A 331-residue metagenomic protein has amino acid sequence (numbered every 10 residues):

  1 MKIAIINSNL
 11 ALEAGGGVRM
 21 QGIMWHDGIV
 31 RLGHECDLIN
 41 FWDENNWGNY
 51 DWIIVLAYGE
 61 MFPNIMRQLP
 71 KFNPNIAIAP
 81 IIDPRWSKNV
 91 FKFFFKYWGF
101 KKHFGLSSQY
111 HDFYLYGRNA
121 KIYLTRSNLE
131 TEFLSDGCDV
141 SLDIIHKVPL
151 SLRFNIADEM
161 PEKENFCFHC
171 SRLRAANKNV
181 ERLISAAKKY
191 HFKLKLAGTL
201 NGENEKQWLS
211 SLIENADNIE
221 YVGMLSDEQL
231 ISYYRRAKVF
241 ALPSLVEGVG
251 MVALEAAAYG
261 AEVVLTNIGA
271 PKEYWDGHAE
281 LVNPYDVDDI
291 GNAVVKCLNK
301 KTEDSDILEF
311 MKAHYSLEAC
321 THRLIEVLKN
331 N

Functional and structural regions predicted by a protein language model:
G17, N299-N330: A charged, aromatic-enriched C-terminal amphipathic alpha-helix characteristic of glycosyltransferases across folds
F100-Y123, E132: Membrane-proximal helix-turn-helix segments that form the acceptor-binding/catalytic region of lipid-linked
E159-K178, I184-K189, K195: Conserved donor-binding/catalytic core segment of Leloir-type glycosyltransferases
W208-E228: Nucleotide-activated donor-binding/catalytic signature segment of Leloir-type glycosyltransferases, i.e., the conserved
M224, S232-A237: Short alpha-helical donor nucleotide-sugar binding micro-motif in glycosyltransferases
L245: Aromatic "clamp/platform" in nucleotide-sugar-dependent glycosyltransferases that forms part of the donor/acceptor
A253, E262-L265: Short hydrophobic beta-strand element within catalytic cores of glycosyltransferases and related nucleotide-activated
A279-V287, V295-K301: Conserved acidic donor-binding segment of nucleotide-sugar-dependent glycosyltransferases
